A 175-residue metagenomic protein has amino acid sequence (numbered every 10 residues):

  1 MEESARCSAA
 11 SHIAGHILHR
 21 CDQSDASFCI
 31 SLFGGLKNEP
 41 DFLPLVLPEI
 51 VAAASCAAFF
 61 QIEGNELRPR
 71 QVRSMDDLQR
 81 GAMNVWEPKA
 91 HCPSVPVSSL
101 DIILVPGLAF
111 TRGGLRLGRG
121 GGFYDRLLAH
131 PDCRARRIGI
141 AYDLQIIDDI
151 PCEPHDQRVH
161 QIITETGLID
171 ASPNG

Functional and structural regions predicted by a protein language model:
M1-S98: N-terminal active-site beta-alpha-beta segment that forms phosphate/nucleotide-binding and substrate-recognition loops
N65-G175: Conserved phosphate- and dinucleotide-binding cores of soluble alpha/beta proteins, encompassing both enzyme active
